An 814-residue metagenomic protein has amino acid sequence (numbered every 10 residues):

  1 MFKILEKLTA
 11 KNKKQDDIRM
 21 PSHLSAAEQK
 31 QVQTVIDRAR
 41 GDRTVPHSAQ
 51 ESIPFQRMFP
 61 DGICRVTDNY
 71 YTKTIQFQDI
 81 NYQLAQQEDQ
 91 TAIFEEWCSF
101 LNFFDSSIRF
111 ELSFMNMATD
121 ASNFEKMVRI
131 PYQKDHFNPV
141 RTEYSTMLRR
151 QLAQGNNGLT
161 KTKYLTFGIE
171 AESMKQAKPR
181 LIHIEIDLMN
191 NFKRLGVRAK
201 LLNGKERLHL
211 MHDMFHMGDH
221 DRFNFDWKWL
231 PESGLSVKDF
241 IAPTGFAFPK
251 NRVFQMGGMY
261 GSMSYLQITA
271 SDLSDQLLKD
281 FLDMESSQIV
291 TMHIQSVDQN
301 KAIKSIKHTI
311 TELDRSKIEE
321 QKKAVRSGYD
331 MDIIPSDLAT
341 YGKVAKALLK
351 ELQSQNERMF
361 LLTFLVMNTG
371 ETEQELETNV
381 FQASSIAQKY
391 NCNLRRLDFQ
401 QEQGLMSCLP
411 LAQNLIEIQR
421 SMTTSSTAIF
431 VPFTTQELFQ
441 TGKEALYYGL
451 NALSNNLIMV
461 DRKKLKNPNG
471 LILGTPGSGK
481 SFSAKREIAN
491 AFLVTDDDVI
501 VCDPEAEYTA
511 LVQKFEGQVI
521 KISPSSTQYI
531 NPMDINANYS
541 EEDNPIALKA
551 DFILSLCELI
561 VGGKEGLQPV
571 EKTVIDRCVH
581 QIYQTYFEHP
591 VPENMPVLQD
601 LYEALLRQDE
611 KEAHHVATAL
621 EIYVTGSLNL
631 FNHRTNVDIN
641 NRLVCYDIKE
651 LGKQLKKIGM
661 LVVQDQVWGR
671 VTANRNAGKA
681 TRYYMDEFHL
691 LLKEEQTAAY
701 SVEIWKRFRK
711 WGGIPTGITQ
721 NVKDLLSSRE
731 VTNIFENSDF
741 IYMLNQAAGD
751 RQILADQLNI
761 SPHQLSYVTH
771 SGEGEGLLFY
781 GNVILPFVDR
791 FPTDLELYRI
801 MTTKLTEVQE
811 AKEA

Functional and structural regions predicted by a protein language model:
M1-T435: Extended, folded cores of ATP/NTP-driven motor/assembly subunits in large transport and secretion machines
I80, Q87-S106, S113, M117 (+11 more regions): P-loop NTPase motor domains
I472: Hydrophobic anchor at the beta1->P-loop junction of P-loop NTPases
K480: Conserved lysine of the Walker
S483: Hydrophobic positions on the alpha1 helix immediately C-terminal to the Walker A/P-loop
N490-I500: Post-Walker A helix-loop "phosphate-sensing" segment adjacent to the P-loop in P-loop NTPases
E516-I520, E730-M743: A short helix-turn-beta junction within AAA+ P-loop NTPase domains corresponding to the substrate/partner-engaging
L758-E813: Conserved P-loop NTPase
